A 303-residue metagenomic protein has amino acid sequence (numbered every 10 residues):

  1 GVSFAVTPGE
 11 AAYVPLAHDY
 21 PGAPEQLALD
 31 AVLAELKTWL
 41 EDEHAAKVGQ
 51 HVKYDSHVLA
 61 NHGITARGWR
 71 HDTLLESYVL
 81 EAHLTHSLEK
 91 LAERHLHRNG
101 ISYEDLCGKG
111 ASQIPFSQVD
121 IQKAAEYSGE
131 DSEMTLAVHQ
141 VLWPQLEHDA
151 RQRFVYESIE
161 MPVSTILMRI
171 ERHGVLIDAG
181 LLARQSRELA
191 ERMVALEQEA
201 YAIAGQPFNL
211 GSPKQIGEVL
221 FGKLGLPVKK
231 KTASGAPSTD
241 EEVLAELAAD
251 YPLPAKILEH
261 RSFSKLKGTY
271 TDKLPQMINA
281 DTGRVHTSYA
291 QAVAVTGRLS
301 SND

Functional and structural regions predicted by a protein language model:
G1-G22, T38-E43, Q50-V52, A60 (+8 more regions): Conserved "right-hand" nucleotidyltransferase catalytic core of DNA-directed polymerases
Q26-H44: Short, basic/hydrophobic alpha-helical segments
